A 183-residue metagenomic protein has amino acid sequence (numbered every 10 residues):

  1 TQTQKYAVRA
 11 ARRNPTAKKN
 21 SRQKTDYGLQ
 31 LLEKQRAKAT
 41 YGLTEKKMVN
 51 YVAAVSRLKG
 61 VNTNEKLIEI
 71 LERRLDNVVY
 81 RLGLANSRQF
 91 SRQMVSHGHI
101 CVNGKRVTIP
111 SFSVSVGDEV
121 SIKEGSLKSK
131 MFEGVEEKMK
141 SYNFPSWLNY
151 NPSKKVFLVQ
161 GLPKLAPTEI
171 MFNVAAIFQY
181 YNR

Functional and structural regions predicted by a protein language model:
T1-L82, I109-R183: Ferredoxin-like alpha/beta domains used as RNA- or RNAP-binding modules
R88, M94-V95, V114: Short, well-ordered loop/turn sites that connect or cap secondary structure elements
